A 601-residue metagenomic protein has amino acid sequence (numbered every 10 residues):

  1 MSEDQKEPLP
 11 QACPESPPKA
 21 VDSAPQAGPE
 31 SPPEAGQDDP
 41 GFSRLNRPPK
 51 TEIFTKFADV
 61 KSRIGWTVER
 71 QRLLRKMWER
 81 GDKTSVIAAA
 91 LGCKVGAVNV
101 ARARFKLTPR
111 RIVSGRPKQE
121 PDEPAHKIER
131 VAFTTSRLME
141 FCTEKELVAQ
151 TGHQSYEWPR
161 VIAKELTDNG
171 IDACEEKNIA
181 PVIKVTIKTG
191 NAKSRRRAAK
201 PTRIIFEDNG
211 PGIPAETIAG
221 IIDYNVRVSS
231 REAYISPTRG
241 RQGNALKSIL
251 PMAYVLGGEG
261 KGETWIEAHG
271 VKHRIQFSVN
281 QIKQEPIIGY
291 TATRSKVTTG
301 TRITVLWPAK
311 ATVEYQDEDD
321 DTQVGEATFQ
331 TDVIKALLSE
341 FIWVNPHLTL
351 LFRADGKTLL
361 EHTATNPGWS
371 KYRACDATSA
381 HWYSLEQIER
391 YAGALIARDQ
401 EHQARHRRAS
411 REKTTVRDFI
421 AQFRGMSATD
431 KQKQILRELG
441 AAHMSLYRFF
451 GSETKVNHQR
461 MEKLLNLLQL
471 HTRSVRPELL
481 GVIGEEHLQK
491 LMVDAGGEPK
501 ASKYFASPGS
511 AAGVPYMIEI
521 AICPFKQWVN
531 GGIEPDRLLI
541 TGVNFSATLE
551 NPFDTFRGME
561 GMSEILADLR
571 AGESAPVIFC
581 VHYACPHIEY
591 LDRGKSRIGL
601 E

Functional and structural regions predicted by a protein language model:
P49-R72, S114: Short, Lys/Arg-enriched anionic-surface-contact patches
I53, K94-S114, S427: Major-groove recognition helix of helix-turn-helix-like DNA-binding domains
V86-A89: Short alpha-helical "recognition helix" segments of helix-turn-helix
T108-D122, S445-E453: Short Lys/Arg-enriched helix C-cap and helix-to-coil transition segments that create basic nucleic-acid-contact patches
D122-D320, A404-R408, K413, F419 (+1 more regions): GHKL (Bergerat-fold) ATPase N-terminal catalytic module, capturing the glycine-rich phosphate-binding loop and acidic
E259-T264, H269-V271, H402-R476: Accessory alpha-helical DNA-binding modules that contact the DNA backbone or grooves
Q284-E285, K310-L337, F341-H347, K357-L395 (+6 more regions): Charged regulatory segments coupled to nucleotide-binding catalytic modules in large multidomain enzymes
R448-Q527: C-terminal extensions
